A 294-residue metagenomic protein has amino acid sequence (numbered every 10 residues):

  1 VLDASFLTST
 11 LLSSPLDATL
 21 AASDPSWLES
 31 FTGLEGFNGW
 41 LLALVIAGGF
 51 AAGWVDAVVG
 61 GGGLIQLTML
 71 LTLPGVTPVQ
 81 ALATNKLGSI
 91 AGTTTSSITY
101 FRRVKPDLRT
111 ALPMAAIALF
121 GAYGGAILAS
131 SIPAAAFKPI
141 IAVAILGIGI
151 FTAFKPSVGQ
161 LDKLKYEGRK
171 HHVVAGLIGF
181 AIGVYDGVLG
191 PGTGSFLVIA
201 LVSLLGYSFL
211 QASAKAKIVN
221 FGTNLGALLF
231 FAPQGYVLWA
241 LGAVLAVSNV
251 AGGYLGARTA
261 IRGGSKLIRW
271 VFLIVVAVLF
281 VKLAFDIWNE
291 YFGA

Functional and structural regions predicted by a protein language model:
L2, S9, D24-T77, K163-S213: Selected transmembrane alpha-helices and immediately adjacent juxtamembrane segments of polytopic inner-membrane
N38-L41, P74-A91, A136-I145, G183-G192 (+1 more regions): Structural signature of hydrophobic alpha-helical transmembrane segments
L42, K86, I141-I145, G149 (+3 more regions): Residues within membrane-spanning alpha-helices of integral membrane proteins, especially the hydrophobic core/packing
L44-G48, A52, D56, L67 (+16 more regions): Alpha-helical transmembrane segments in multi-pass membrane proteins
T77-N85, R109-P113, G206-K217: Membrane-interface alpha-helices at helix entry/exit sites of multi-pass transporters
A83-F137, N224-I274: Selective hydrophobic functional segments
T95-K105, A142-E167, V278-A294: Transmembrane helix exit motif
G124, A181-L189, A227-G235, G242 (+1 more regions): Hydrophobic alpha-helical transmembrane segments in multi-pass integral membrane proteins
